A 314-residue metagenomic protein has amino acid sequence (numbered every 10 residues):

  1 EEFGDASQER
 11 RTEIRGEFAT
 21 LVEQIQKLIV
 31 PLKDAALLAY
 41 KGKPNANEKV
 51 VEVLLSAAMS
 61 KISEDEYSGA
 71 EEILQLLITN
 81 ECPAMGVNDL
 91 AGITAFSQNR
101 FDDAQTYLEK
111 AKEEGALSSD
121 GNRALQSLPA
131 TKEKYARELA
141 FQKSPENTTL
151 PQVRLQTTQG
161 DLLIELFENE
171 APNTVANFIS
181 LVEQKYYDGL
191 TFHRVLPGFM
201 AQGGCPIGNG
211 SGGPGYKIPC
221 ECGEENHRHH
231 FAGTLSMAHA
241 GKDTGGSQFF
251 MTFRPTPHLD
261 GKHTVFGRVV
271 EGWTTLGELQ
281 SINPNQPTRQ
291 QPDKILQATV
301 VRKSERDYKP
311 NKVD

Functional and structural regions predicted by a protein language model:
G4-D314: Cyclophilin-like peptidyl-prolyl cis-trans isomerases
